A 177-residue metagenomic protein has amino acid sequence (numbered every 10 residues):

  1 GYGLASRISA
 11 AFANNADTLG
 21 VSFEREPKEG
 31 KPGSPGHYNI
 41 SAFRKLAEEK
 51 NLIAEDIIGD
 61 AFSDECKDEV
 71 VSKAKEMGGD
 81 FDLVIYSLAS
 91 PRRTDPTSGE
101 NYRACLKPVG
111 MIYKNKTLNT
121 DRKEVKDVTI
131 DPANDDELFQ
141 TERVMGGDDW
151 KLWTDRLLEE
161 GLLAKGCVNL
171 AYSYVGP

Functional and structural regions predicted by a protein language model:
G1-F23: Canonical Rossmann dinucleotide-binding motif of NAD(H)/NADP(H)-dependent dehydrogenases/reductases, specifically
G1-L4, F62-D64, A89-R93, V175-P177: Gly/Ser/Thr-rich loops at beta-strand to alpha-helix junctions that form or flank small-molecule/cofactor-binding
I8-N14, V71-G78, L162: Short, surface-exposed basic-aromatic patches at helix termini and helix-loop junctions that form
N15-A54, D60: Glycine-rich phosphate-binding loop and adjoining beta1-alpha1-beta2 segment of Rossmann-like nucleotide-binding folds
E49, K75-D82, L152-C167: Secondary-structure boundary elements
E55, E69-S98: A glycine-rich helix->loop->beta "capping" turn within Rossmann-like NAD(P)(H)-dependent oxidoreductase domains
G59-E69, G147-W150: The beta1-alpha1 cofactor-binding region of Rossmann-like NAD(H)/NADP(H)-dependent oxidoreductases
R103-D149, L158-P177: Catalytic loop of short-chain dehydrogenase/reductase
